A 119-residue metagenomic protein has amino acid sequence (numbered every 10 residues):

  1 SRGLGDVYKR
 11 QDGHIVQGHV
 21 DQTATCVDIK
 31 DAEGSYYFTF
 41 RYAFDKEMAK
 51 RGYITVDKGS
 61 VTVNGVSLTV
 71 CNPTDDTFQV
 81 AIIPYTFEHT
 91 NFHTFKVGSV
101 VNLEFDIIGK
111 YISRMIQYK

Functional and structural regions predicted by a protein language model:
S1-Y8: Short, small-residue-biased leader/transition segments that mark boundaries at the very start of proteins
Q11-T23, T74-A81, M115-K119: Short, compositionally biased
Q17, Y37-T39, Q79, V100-E104: Beta-strand secondary-structure signal
H19, T23-K30, Y37-Y42, K46-V56: Active-site-proximal mixed secondary-structure blocks
I29, R51-Y85, T90-H93, N102-K110 (+1 more regions): A structural feature that tracks compact, well-ordered secondary-structure segments with a strong bias toward
A32-G34, T74, V97: Short flexible coil/turn linkers enriched for glycine and charged/polar residues that connect secondary-structure
G34-D45, T77-F87: Short, structured beta-strand/loop micro-motifs enriched in basic residues and often containing a Trp
